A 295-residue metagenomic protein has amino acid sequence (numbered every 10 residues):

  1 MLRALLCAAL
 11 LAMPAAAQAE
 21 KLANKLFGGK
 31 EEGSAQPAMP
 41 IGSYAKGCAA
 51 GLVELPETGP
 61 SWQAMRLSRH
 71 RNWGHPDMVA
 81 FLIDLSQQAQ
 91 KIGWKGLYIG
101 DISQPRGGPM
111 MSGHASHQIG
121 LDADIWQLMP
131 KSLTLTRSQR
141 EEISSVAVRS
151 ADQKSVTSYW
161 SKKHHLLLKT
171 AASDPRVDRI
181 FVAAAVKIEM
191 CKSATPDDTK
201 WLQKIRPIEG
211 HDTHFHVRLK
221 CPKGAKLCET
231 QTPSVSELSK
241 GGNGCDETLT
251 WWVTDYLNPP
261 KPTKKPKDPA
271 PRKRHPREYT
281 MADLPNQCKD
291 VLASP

Functional and structural regions predicted by a protein language model:
M1-C7: Sec-dependent signal peptide recognition, specifically the positively charged N-region followed immediately by
A12-P14: N-terminal signal peptide c-region/cleavage motif recognized by signal peptidases
A19-R66, R71, M111-S112, P222 (+3 more regions): Catalytic-site microenvironment of enzymes that process N-acetyl-hexosamine-containing cell-wall polysaccharides
E20-A23, L135, Q139-P295: Catalytic cores and adjacent binding grooves of peptidoglycan-active enzymes
A23-E31, F81-G113, R179-L202: Extended, low-complexity, intrinsically disordered C-terminal regulatory tails of eukaryotic serine/threonine kinases
G33-G100, W160-T170, D174-V177: Active-site acidic/histidine clusters and adjacent loop/turn architecture that either coordinate catalytic ions
Q90-I92, S116-L121, A172-S173, I208-H211: Extracellular/periplasmic catalytic domains that process cell-envelope and extracellular macromolecules
S112-P130: Short, surface-exposed glycine/acidic/tryptophan-bearing loops
